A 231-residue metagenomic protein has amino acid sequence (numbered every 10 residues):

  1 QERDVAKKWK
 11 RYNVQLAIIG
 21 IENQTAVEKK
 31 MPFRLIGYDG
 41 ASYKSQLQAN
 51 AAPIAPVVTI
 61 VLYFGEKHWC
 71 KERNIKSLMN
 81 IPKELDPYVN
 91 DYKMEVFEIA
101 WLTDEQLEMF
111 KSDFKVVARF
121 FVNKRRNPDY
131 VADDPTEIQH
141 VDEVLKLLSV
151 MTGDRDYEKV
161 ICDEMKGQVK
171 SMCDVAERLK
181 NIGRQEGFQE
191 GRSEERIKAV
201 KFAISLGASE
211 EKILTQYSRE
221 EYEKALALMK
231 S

Functional and structural regions predicted by a protein language model:
Q1-S231: Elongated, amphipathic alpha-helical interaction scaffolds
